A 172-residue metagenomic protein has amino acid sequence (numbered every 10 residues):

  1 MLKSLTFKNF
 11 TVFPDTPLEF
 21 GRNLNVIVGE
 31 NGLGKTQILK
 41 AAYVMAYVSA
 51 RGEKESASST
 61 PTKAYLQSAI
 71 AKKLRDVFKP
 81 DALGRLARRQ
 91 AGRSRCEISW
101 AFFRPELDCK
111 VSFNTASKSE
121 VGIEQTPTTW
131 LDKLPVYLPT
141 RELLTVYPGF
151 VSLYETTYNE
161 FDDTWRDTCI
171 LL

Functional and structural regions predicted by a protein language model:
M1-R166: P-loop NTPase switch/coupling surface
